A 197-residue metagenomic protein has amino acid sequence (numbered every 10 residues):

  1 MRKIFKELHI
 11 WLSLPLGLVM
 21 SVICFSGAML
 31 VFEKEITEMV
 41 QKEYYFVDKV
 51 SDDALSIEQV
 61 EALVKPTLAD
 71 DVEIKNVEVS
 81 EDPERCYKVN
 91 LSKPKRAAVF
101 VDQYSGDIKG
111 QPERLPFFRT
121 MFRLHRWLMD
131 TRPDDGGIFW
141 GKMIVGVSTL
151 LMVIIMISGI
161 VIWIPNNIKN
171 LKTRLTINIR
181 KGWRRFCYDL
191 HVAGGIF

Functional and structural regions predicted by a protein language model:
M1-F197: Conserved histidines in hydrophobic membrane contexts and catalytic metal-binding motifs
